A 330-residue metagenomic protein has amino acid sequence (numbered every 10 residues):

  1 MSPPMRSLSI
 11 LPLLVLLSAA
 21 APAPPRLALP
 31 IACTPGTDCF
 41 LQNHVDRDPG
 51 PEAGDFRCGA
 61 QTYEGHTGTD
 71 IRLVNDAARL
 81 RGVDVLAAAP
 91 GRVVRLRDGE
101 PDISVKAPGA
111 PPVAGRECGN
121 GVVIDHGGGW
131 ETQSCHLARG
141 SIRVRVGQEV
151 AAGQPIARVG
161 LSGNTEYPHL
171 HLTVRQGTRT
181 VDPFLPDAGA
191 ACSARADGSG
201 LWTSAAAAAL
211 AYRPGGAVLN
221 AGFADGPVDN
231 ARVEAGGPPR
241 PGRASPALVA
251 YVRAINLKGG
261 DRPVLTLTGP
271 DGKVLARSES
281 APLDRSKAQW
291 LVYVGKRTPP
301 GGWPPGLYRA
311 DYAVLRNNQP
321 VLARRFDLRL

Functional and structural regions predicted by a protein language model:
A20-G119, A152, A194-A247, Y251-N256: Surface-exposed, glycine-biased beta-strand/turn segments
I71, A110-D125, L137, Q148-R213: Conserved, short, structured surface segments that act as functional micro-motifs
R79-G82, L86, H126, W130-G153: Short histidine-centered loop motifs in beta-beta connectors
G259-L267: Beta-strand-rich binding/interaction modules
L275-S286: Solvent-exposed serine/threonine-rich low-complexity stretches and specific carbohydrate-binding patches
D284-T298: Aromatic sugar-binding surface patches on proteins that engage polysaccharides or sugar-phosphate polymers
P304-L315: A short tyrosine-centered beta-strand micro-motif
Q319-L330: Short beta-strand elements
